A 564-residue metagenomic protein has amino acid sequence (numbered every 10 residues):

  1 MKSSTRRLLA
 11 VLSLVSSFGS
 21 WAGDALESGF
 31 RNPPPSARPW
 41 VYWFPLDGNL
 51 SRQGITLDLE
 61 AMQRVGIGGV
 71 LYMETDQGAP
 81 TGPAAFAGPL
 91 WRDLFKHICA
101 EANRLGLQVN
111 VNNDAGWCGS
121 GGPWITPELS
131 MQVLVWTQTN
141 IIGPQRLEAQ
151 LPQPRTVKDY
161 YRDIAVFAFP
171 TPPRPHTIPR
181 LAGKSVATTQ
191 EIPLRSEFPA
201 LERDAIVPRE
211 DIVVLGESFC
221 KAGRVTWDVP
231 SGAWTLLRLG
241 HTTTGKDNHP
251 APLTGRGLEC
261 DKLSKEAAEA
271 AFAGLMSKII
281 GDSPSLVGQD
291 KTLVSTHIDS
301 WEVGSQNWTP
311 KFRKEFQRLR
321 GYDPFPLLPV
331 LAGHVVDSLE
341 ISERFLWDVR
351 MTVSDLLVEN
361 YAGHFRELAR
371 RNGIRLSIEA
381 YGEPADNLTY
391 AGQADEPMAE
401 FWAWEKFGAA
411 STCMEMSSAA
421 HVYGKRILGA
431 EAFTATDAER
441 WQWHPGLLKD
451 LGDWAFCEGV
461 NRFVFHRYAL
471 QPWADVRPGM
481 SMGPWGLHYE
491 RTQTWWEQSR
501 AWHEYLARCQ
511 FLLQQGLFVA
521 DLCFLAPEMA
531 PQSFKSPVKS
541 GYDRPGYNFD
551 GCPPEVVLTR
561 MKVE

Functional and structural regions predicted by a protein language model:
M1-L9: Bacterial N-terminal signal peptides that target proteins for export
L9-G19: Bacterial N-terminal signal peptides
F18-A22, M561-E564: Short, intrinsically disordered, charge-balanced linker/junction segments flanking boundaries in proteins
G23-P33, R38-W40, L50-L57, A61-V65 (+4 more regions): Mature extracytoplasmic enzyme cores
P39, S51-T56, G69-V70, P80 (+6 more regions): Carbohydrate-binding surfaces of carbohydrate-active enzymes
